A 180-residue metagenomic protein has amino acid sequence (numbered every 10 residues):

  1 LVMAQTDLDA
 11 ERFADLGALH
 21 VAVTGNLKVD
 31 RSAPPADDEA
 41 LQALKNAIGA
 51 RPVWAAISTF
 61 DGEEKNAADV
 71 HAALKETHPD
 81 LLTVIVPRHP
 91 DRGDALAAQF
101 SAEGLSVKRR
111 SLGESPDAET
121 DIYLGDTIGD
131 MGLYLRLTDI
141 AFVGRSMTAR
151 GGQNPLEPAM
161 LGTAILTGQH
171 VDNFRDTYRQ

Functional and structural regions predicted by a protein language model:
L1-Q180: Nucleotide-activated sugar donor-binding and catalytic core shared by glycosyltransferases and related lipid-linked
